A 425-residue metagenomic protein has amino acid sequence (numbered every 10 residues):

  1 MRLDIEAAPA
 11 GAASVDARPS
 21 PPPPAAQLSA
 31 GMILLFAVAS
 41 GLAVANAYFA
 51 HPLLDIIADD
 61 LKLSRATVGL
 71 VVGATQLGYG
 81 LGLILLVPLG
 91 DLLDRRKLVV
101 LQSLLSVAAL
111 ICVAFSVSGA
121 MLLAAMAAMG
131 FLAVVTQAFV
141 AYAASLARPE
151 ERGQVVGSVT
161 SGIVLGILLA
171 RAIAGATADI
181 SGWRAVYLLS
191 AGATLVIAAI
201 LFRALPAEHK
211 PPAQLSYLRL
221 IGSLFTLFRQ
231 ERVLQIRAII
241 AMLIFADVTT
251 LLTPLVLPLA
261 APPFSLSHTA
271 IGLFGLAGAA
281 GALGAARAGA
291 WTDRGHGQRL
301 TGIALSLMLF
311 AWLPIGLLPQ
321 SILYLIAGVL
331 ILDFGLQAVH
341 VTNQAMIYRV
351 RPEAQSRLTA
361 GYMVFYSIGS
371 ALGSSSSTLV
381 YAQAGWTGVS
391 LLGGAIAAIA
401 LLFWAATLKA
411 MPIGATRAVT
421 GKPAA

Functional and structural regions predicted by a protein language model:
A17-A26, P206-A238: Juxtamembrane intracellular "pre-TM" segments in multi-pass secondary transporters
L81-G119: Conserved MFS/SLC helix-loop-helix module at the cytosolic interface between two early adjacent transmembrane helices
L83-D94, L283-G297, Y381: Helix-to-loop junctions at the C-terminal end of transmembrane segments in multipass secondary transporters
M126-G162: Cytoplasmic helix-loop-helix junction between adjacent transmembrane helices in 12-TM secondary transporters
V135-A147, A338-R351: Intracellular juxtamembrane helix-capping segments at the cytosolic ends of symmetry-related transmembrane helices
S158-R203: Helix-loop-helix hairpin linking two adjacent transmembrane segments in secondary transporters
Q298-N343: C-terminal transmembrane helical hairpin of 12-TM major facilitator-type secondary transporters
